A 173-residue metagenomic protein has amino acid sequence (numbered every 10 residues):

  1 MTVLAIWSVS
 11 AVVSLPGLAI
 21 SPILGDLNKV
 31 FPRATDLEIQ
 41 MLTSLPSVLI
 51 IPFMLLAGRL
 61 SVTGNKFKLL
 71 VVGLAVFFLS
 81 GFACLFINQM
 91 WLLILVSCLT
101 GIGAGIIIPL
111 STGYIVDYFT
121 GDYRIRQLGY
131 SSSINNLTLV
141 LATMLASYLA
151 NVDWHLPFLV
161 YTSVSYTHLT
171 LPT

Functional and structural regions predicted by a protein language model:
T2, S8-P32: Extracytoplasmic
L18, S47-L55, L139-V140: Residue-level signature of mid-helix packing/kink "hotspots" within the transmembrane helices of 12-pass Major
L24-I51: Extracellular/periplasmic helix-loop-helix junction of adjacent transmembrane segments in MFS-like secondary
P52-L85: Conserved MFS/SLC helix-loop-helix module at the cytosolic interface between two early adjacent transmembrane helices
W91-L99: Paired small-residue
C98-S133: Cytoplasmic helix-loop-helix junction between adjacent transmembrane helices in 12-TM secondary transporters
F158-Y166: Symmetry-related core transmembrane helices of the 12-TM Major Facilitator Superfamily/SLC fold
T167-T173: Conserved small/polar residues in nucleotide/adenosyl-binding loops
